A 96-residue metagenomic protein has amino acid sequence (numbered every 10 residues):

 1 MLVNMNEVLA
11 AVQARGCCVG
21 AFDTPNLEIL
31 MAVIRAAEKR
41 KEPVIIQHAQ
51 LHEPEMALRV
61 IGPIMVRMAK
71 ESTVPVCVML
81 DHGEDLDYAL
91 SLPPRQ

Functional and structural regions predicted by a protein language model:
M1-A21: N-terminal amphipathic alpha-helix/helix-capping segment at the start of soluble metabolic enzymes
M1-E7, A36-E38, I61: Short hydrophobic/aromatic-rich motifs at helix boundaries and adjacent loops
V3-N4, T24-E28, M56, V60: Conserved active-site and cofactor/substrate-binding residues in soluble primary-metabolism enzymes
E7, H52-R95: N-terminal active-site wall of soluble small-molecule enzyme domains
V12-Q13, A37, K41, M65 (+1 more regions): Structural signal for hydrophobic packing residues in well-ordered secondary-structure cores of soluble enzyme domains
C18-D23, V44-H48, V76-H82: Hydrophobic faces of well-ordered beta-strands that scaffold small-molecule active sites in alpha/beta enzyme cores
R40-E42, P94-Q96: Glycine-enriched alpha-helix->loop->beta-strand junction motifs that scaffold or abut catalytic
